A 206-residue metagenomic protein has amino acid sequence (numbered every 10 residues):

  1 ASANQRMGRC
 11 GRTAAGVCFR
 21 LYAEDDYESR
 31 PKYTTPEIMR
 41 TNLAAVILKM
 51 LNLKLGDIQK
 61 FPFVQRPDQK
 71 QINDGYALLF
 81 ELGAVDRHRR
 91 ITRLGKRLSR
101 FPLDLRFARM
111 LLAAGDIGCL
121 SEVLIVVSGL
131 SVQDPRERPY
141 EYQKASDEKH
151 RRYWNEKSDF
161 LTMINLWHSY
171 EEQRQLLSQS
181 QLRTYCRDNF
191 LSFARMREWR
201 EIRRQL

Functional and structural regions predicted by a protein language model:
A1-C18, K32-P36: Conserved SF2 helicase motif VI
C10, E24-L206: Second RecA-like catalytic domain
C18-E24: Glycine- and acidic-rich phosphate- and metal-coordinating loops
